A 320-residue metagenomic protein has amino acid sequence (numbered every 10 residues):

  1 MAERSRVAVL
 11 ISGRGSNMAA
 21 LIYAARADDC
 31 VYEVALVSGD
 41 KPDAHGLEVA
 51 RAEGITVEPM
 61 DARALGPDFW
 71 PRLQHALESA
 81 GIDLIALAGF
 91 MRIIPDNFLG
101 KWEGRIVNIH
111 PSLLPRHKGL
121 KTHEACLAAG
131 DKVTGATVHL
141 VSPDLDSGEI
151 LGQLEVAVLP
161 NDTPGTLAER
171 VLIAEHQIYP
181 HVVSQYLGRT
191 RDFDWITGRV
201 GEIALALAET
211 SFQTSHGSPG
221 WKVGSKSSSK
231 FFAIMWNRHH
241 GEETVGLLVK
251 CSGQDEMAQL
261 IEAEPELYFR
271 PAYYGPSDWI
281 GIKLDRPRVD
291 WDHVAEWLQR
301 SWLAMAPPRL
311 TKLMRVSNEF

Functional and structural regions predicted by a protein language model:
M1-H45, V49: N-terminal Rossmann-like dinucleotide-binding module
R6-A8, E33-L36, I82-I85, E243-L247: Short active-site oxyanion
A24, Y32, L84, A88-R191: Donor/substrate-binding cores of folate-linked one-carbon enzymes
A44, G66-P71, L120, Q254: Structural motif corresponding to alpha-helix initiation and N-cap regions
H45-A64: Conserved nucleotide-sugar phosphate-binding/catalytic loop shared by glycosyltransferases and other
E58-I109, L114, S229, K250: Helix-adjacent hinge/juxtasegments
R191-F320: Charge-dense, helix-prone N-terminal extensions
